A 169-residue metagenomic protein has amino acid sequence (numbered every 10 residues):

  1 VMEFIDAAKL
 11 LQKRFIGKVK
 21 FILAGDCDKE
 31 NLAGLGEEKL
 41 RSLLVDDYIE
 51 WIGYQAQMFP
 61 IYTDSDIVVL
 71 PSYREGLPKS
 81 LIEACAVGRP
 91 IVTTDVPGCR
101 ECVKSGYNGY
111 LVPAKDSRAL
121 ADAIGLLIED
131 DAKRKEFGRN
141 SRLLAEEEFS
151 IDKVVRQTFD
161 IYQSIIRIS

Functional and structural regions predicted by a protein language model:
V1-L10, R118-A119: A conserved mid-protein helix/loop that constitutes part of the nucleotide-sugar donor-binding site
G25, G34-G53: Nucleotide-activated donor-binding/catalytic signature segment of Leloir-type glycosyltransferases, i.e., the conserved
Y54, Y73: Aromatic "clamp/platform" in nucleotide-sugar-dependent glycosyltransferases that forms part of the donor/acceptor
F59, D66, G88: A short alpha->beta transition loop at the rim of the catalytic pocket in nucleotide-sugar-dependent
V68-V69, A84: A short hydrophobic beta-strand element within the catalytic core of glycosyltransferases that build diverse glycans
P90-T93, V103: Short hydrophobic beta-strand element within catalytic cores of glycosyltransferases and related nucleotide-activated
S105-G106, Y110-S117, L126-D131: Conserved acidic donor-binding segment of nucleotide-sugar-dependent glycosyltransferases
A119, L126, K133-E148, V154-D160: A short, well-ordered alpha-helix in the C-terminal region of glycosyltransferases
